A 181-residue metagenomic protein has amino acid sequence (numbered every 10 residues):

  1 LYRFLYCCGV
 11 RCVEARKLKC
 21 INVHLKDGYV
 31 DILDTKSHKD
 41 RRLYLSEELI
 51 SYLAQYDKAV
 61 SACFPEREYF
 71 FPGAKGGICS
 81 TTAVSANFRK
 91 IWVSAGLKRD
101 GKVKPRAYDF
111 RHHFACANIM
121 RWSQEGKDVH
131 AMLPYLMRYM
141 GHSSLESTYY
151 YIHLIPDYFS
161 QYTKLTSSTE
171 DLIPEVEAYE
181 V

Functional and structural regions predicted by a protein language model:
L1-C12, M132: Basic, Lys/Arg- and aromatic-enriched nucleic-acid-binding interface segment
C8, V13, K17-S51: Conserved tyrosine-mediated DNA breakage-rejoining catalytic core shared by Y-recombinases
K17-V23, R121, D128-S143, I152-L154: A short, basic/aromatic helix-end/turn motif that makes direct DNA contacts
D34, M140-L165: Catalytic-site neighborhood detector that most strongly recognizes the C-terminal catalytic loop/helix of tyrosine
S37-A54, E68-R89, R106: C-terminal catalytic core of Y-nucleophile DNA break-rejoin enzymes
L43, A86-R138: Short, basic (Lys/Arg/His-rich) helix/loop patches that form interaction surfaces in the mid-to-C-terminal regions
T166-V181: C-terminal secondary-structure termini that scaffold catalytic or DNA-interacting sites
